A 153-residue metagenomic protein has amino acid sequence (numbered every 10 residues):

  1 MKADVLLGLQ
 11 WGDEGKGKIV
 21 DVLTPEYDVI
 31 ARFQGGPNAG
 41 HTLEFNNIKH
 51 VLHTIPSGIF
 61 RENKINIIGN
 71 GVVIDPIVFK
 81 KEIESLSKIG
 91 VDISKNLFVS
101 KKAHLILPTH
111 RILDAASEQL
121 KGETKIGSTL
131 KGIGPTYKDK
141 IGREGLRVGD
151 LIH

Functional and structural regions predicted by a protein language model:
M1-H153: Non-transmembrane, aqueous-exposed alpha-helical and coiled segments at domain scale
